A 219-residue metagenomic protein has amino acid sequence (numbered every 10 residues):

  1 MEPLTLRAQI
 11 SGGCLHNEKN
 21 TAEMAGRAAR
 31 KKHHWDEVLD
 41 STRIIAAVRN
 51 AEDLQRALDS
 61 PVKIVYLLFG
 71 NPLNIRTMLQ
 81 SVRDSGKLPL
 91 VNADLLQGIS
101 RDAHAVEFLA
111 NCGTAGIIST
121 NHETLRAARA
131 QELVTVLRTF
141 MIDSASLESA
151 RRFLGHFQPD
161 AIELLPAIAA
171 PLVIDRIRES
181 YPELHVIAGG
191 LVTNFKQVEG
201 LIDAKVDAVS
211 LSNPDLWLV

Functional and structural regions predicted by a protein language model:
L4-L6, I10, C14-V91, Q97-I99: Conserved N-terminal beta1-alpha1 strand-loop-helix module at the mouth
R27-W35, L73-T114, T120-L133, S144-F153 (+1 more regions): N-terminal active-site wall of soluble small-molecule enzyme domains
L39-I44, S85-D94, Q131-F140, S180-G189: Short beta-strand/loop segments at the ligand-binding rim of alpha/beta enzyme cores
I45-R49, I64-P72, N92-L95, T114-H122 (+2 more regions): Catalytic beta/alpha-barrel core
A57, N121, L201: Conserved, mostly hydrophobic/aromatic
S60-I64, N111-A115, Q131-V136, G155-A161 (+2 more regions): Glycine-enriched alpha-helix->loop->beta-strand junction motifs that scaffold or abut catalytic
L67, E123-T124, P166-A169, L191-Q197 (+1 more regions): Glycine-rich phosphate-binding active-site loops on the catalytic face of alpha/beta enzymes
H104-L109, R152, Y181, T193-D207: Catalytic cores of alpha/beta
